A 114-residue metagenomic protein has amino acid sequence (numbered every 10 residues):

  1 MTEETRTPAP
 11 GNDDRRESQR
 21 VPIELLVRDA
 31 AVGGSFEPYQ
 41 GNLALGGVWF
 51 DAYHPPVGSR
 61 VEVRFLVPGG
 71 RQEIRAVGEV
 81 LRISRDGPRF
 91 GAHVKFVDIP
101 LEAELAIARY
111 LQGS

Functional and structural regions predicted by a protein language model:
M1-L45, A108-S114: N-terminal helix initiation/capping motif
E17, P22-I23, P55, F90-R109: Short solvent-exposed strand/turn elements
I23-V57, E62-F65, G91-K95: Short strand-loop-strand
V32, I83-P88: Short, conserved beta-turn/loop elements at beta-strand boundaries and strand-helix junctions
F36, S59, Q72-I74, G87-R89 (+1 more regions): Intrinsically disordered, low-complexity acidic/polar segments
P38, A76-L81: Short beta-strand-centered aromatic/proline hotspots
L66-R71: Short, charged beta-turn/beta-strand-edge "cap" motif at the junction between a beta-strand and an adjacent loop
E79, I83, V97-I99: Beta-hairpin (beta-strand-turn-beta-strand) motif
